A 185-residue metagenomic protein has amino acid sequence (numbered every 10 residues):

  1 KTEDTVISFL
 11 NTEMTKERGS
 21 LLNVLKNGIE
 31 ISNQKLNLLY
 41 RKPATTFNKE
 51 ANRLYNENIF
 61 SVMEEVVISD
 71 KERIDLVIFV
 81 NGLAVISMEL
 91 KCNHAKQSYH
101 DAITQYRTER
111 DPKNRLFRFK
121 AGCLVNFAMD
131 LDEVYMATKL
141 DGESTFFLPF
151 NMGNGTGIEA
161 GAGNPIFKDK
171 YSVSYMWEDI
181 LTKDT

Functional and structural regions predicted by a protein language model:
K1-T185: ATP-dependent helicase/translocase motor core
